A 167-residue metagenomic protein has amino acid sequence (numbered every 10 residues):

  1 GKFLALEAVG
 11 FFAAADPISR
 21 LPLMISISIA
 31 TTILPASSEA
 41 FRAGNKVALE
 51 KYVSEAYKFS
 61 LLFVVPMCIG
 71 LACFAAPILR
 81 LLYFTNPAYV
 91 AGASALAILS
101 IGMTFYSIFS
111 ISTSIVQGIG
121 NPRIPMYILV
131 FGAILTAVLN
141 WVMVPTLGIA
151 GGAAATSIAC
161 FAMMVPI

Functional and structural regions predicted by a protein language model:
G1, L79-R80, V144: Membrane-water interface at transmembrane helix exits
K2, A72-C73, T104-S107, A137 (+1 more regions): Conserved catalytic core of Hanks-type protein kinase domains
F3-L6, G118-I119, T146, A150: Helix-loop interface residues and adjacent transmembrane-helix termini in multi-pass membrane transporters, primarily
V9-F12, G152: Alpha-helical transmembrane segments of multi-pass secondary-active solute transporters
F11-L129: Specific pore-lining/lateral-gate transmembrane helices of multi-pass inner-membrane transport and insertion machines
S60, S94, A159-I167: Membrane-interface "helix-start" segments
R123, V130-V165: Membrane-interface helix-loop junctions in multi-pass transport and translocation proteins
